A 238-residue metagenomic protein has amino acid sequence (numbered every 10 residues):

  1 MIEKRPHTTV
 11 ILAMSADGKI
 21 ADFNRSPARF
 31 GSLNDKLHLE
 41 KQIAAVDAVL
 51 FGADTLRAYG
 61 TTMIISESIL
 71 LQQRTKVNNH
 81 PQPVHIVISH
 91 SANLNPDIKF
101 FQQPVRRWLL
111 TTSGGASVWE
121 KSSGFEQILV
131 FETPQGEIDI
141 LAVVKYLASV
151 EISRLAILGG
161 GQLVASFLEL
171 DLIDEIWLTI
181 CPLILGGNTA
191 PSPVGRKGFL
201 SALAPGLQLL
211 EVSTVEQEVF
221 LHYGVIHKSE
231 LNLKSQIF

Functional and structural regions predicted by a protein language model:
M1-F238: Enzymes that bind and transform nitrogen-containing heteroaromatic metabolites
